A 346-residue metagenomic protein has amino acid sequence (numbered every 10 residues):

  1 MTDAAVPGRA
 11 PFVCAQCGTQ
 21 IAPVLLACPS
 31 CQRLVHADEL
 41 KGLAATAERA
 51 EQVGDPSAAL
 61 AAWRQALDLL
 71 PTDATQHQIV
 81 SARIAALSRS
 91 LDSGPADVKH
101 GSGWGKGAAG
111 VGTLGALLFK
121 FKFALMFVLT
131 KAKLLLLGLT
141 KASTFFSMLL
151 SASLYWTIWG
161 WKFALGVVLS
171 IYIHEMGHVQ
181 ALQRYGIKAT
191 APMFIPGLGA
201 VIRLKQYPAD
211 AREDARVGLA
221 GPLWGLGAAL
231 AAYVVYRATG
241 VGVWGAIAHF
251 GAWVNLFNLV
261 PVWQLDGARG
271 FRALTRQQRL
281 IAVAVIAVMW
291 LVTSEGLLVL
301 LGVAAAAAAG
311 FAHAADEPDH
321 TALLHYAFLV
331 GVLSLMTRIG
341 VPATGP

Functional and structural regions predicted by a protein language model:
A15, P29: Cys/His/Pro-rich metal-binding microdomains
G18, Q32-V35: Cys/His-coordinated zinc-binding microdomains
H36, L40, A85-P346: Hydrophobic transmembrane alpha-helices and their immediate loop junctions in multi-pass integral membrane proteins
R49-A50, L87: Residue-level signature for tetratricopeptide repeat
L70-V80: Boundary/linker segments of alpha-helical solenoid repeat arrays
